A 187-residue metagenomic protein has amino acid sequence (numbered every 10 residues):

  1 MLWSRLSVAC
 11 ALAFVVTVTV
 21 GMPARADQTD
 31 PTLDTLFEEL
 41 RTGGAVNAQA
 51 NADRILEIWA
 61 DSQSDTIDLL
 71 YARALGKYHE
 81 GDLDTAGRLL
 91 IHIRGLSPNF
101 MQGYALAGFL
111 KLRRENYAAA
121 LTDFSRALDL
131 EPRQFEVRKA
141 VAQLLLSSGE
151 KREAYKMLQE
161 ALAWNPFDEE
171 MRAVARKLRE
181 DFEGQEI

Functional and structural regions predicted by a protein language model:
L2-C10, V16-S64: Long, contiguous interaction/recruitment modules in multidomain scaffold/adaptor proteins
P31, T42, E57, D61 (+2 more regions): Terminal, low-structured helical/coil segments at or just beyond the last alpha-helical repeat
F37, D53-L56, I91, S125 (+1 more regions): Alpha-solenoid helical repeat scaffolds
A45-A48, L83, Y117, K151: TPR-repeat structural position
S64-V137: Alpha-helical adaptor scaffolds
H79, R113, S147-S148, K177-G184: Register position in tetratricopeptide repeats
